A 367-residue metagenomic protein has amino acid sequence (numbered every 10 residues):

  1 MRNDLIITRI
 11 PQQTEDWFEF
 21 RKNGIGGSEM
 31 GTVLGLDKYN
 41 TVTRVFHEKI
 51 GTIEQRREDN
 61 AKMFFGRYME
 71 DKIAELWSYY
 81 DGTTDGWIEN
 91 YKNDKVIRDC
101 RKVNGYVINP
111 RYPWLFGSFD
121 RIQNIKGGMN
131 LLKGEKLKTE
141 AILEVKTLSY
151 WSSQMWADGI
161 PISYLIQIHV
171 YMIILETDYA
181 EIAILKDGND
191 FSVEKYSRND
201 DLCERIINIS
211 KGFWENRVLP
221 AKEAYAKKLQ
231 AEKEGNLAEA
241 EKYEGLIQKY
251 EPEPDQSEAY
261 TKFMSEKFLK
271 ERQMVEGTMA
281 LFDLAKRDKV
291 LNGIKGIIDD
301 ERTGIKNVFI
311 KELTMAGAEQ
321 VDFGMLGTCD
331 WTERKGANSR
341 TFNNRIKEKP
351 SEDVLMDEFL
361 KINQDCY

Functional and structural regions predicted by a protein language model:
M1-Y367: Accessory terminal regions of nucleic-acid processing enzymes
